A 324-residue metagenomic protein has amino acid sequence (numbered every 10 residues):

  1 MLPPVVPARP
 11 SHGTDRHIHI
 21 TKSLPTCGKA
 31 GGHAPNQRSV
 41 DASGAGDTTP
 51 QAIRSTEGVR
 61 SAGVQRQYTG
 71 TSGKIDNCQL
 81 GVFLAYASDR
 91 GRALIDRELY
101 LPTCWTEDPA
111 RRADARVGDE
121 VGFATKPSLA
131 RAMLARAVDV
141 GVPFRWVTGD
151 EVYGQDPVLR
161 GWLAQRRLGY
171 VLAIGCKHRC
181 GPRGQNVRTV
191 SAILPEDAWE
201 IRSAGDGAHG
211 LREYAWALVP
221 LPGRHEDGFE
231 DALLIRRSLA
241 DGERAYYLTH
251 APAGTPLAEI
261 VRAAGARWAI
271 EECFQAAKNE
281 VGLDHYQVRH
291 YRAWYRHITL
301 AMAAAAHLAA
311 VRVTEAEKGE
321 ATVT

Functional and structural regions predicted by a protein language model:
M1-C27, H33-P35, V40-D41, A85-L94 (+8 more regions): Short, positively charged, Gly/Tyr-enriched micro-motifs that form contact patches at catalytic or ligand/partner
I18-T103, D108, V219: Active-site-proximal, Lys/Arg-enriched surface segment that forms a nucleic-acid-binding/basic interface patch
T21, D119-K126, R131-A135, R183-L234 (+1 more regions): A short, flexible helix-boundary coil/loop motif
G46-S55, Y153, G254-V288: Short amphipathic alpha-helical "interface-anchor" segments enriched in bulky aromatics
G46-T49, L94-D96, W146-T148, G169-A173 (+2 more regions): A structural signal for short, well-ordered beta-strand segments and their strand-loop junctions that often border
E57-R60, Q155-G161, C180-Q185: A short acidic (Asp/Glu
G73, D89-F123, G169-A269: An anionic, glycine-rich sequence signature occurring as long contiguous blocks
L80, A269, C273, R296-M302: Catalytic-loop motifs flanking and including active-site residues across diverse enzymes
